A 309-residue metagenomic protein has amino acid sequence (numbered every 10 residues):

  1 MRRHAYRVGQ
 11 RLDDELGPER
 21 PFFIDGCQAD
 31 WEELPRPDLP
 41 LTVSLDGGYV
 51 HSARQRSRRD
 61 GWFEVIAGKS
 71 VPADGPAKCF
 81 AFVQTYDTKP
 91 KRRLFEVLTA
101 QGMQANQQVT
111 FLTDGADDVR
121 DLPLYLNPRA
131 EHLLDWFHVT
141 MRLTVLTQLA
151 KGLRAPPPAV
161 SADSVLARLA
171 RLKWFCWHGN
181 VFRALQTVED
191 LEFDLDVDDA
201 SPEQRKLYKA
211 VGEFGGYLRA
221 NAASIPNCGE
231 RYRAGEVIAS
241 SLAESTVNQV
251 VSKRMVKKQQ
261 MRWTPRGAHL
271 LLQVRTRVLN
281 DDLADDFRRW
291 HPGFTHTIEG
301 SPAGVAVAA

Functional and structural regions predicted by a protein language model:
M1-A309: Catalytic center-proximal scaffold of phosphoryl-transfer enzymes
